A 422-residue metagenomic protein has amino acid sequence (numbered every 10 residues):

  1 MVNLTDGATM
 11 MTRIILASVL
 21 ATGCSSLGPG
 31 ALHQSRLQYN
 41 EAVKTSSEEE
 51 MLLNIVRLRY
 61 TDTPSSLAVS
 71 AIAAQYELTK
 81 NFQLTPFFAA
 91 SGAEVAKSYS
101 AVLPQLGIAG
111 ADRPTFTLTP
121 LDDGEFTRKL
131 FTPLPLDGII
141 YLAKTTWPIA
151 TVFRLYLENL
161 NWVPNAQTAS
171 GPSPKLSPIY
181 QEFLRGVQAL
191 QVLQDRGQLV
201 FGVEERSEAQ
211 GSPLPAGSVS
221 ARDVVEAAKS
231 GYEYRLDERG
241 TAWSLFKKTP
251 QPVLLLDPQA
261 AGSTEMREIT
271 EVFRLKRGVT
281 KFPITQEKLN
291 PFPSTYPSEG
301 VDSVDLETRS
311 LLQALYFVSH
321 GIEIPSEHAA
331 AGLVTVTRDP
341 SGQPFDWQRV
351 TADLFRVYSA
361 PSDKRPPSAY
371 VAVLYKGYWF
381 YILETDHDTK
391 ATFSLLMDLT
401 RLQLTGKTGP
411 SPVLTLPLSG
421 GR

Functional and structural regions predicted by a protein language model:
M1-M10: N-terminal secretory signal peptides that target proteins for export/translocation
T9-A17: Sec-dependent signal peptide recognition, specifically the positively charged N-region followed immediately by
A21-G23: C-terminal motif of bacterial Sec signal peptides marking the signal peptidase cleavage site
S25-R422: N-terminal amphipathic/basic membrane-interacting segments and domains, especially the gasdermin N-terminal
